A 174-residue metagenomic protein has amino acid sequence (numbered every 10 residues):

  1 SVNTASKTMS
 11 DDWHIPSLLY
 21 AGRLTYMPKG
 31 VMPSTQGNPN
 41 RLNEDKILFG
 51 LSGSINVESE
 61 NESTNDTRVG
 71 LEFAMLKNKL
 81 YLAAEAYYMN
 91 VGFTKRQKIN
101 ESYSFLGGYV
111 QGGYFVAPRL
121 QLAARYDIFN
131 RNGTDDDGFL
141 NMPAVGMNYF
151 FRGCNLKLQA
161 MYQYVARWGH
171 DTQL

Functional and structural regions predicted by a protein language model:
V2-T8, K29, N56: Short acidic/polar capping segments at secondary-structure boundaries
A5, G70, Y162-W168: A short, acidic, flexible beta-alpha connecting loop/helix-capping segment that sits on the rim of active
K7-L19: Surface loops at the rim/top face of extracytoplasmic beta-rich domains
S10-D12, R96-K98, D136: Outer-membrane beta-barrel and related beta-rich outer-membrane complex signature in Gram-negative bacteria
P16-Y20, N65-V69, S102-G108, F139-P143 (+1 more regions): Residues that define the transmembrane beta-barrel architecture of outer-membrane proteins
L19-V31, M147-F151, L156, H170-L174: Outer-membrane beta-barrel "beta-signal"
R23-N132: Detector for outer-membrane/organellar transmembrane beta-barrel domains, recognizing the amphipathic beta-strand
G113, A117-Q163: Outer membrane beta-barrel transmembrane domains
